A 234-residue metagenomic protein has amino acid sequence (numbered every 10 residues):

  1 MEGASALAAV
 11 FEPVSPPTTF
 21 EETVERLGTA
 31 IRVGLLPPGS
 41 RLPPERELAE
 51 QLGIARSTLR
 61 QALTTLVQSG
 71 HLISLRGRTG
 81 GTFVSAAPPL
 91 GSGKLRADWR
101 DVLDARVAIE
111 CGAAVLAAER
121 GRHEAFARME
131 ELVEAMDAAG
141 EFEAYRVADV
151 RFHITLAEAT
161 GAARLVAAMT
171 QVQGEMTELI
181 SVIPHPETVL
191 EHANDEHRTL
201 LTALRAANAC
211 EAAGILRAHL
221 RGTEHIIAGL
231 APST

Functional and structural regions predicted by a protein language model:
M1-I109, V115: Short linear motifs at protein or domain termini
M1-V10, C210-T234: C-terminal effector-binding regulatory domain of bacterial HTH transcription factors
L27, V133-M136, L200, L204: Generic hydrophobic alpha-helical segments
G28, R32-V33, A157, L201 (+1 more regions): Solvent-exposed, non-membrane alpha-helical residues enriched in polar/charged side chains
P44, T160-A163, A207-N208: Short loop-to-helix capping motifs
A105-V182, H192-H197, G214-R221: Conserved amphipathic alpha-helical segments that form helical-bundle/coiled-coil interaction surfaces
H185-P186: Membrane interfacial helix motifs at helix-loop boundaries and amphipathic/re-entrant anchors
H197-A213: Alpha-helical transmembrane segments and their immediate juxtamembrane flanks in integral membrane proteins
